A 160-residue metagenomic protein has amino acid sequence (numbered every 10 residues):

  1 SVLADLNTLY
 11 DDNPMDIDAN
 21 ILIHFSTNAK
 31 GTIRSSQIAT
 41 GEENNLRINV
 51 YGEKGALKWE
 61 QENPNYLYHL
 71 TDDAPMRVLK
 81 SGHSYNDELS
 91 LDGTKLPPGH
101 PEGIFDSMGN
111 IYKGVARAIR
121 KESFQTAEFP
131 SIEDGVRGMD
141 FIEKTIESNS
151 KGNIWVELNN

Functional and structural regions predicted by a protein language model:
S1-N45, E133: Rossmann-like dinucleotide-binding domain that binds NAD(P)(H)
L3-L6, N20, H24-F25, I48 (+2 more regions): C-terminal glycine/acidic-rich active-site capping loop/insertion
R34, Y51, N159: Residue-level detector of conserved, well-ordered beta-strand and adjacent loop positions that form binding/recognition
N45, A127, K151-N153: Short secondary-structure junction motifs
D134-R137, L158-N160: A short, charged, Gly/Pro-tolerant segment at domain boundaries
G135-N149: C-terminal hydrophobic helical "lid"/dimerization subdomain of Rossmann-like NAD(P)H-dependent oxidoreductases
E147-N160: C-terminal capping/lid region of NAD(P)-dependent oxidoreductase domains
